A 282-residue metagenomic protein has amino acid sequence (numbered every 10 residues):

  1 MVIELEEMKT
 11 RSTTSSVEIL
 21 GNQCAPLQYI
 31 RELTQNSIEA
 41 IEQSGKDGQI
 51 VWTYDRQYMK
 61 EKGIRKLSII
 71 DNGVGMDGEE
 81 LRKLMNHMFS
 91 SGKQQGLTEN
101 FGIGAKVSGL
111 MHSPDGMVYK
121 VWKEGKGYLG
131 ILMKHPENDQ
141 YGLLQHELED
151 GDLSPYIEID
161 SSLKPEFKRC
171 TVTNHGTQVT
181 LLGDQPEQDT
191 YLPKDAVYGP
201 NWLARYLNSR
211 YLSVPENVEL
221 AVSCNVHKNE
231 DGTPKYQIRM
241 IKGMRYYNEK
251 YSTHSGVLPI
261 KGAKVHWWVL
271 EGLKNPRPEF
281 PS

Functional and structural regions predicted by a protein language model:
M1-M8, E42-E99, W122, K126-S282: Interdomain "switch/hinge" adjacent to the Bergerat
T14-L20: Pre-Walker A adenine-sensing motif
N22-W52, G104-M111: Conserved ATP-binding N-box helix of the HATPase_c
S37-I38, F89-G92, G116: Residue-level detector of secondary-structure transition/capping positions
H112-S113, P215: Extended, compositionally biased eukaryotic interaction scaffolds
P114-K120: Glycine-rich ATP-binding loops of the HATPase_c
